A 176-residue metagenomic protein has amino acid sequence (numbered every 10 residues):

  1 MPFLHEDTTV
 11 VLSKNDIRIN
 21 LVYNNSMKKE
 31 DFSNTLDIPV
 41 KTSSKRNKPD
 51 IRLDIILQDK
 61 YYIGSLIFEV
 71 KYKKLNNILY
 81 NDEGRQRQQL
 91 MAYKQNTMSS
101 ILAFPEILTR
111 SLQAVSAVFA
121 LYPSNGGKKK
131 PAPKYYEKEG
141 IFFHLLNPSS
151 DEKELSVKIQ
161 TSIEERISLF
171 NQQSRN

Functional and structural regions predicted by a protein language model:
M1-N176: Catalytic core segments in nucleotide and nucleic-acid processing enzymes
